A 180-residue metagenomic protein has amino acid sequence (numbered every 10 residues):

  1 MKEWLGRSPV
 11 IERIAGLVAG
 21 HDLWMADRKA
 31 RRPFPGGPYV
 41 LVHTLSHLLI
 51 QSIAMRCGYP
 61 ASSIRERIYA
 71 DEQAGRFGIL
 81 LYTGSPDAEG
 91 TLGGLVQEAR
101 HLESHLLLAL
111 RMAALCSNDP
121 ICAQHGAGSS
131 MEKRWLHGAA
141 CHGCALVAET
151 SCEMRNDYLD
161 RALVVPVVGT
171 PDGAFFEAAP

Functional and structural regions predicted by a protein language model:
M1-P180: C-terminal accessory domains/tails appended to large, multi-domain proteins
